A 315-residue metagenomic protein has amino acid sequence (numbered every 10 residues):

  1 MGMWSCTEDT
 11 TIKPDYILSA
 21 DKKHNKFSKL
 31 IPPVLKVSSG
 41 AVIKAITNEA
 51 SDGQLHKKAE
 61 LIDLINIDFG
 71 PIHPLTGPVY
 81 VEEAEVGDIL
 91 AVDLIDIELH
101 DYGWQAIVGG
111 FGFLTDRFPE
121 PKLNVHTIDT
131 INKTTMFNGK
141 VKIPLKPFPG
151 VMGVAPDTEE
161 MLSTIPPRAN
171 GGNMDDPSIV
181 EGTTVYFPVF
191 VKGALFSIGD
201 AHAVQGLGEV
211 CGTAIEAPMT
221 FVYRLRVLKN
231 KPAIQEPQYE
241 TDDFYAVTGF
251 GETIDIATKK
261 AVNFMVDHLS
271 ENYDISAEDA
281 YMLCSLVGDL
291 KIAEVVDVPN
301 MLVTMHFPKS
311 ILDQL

Functional and structural regions predicted by a protein language model:
M1-I12: Bacterial Sec-dependent signal peptides at the C-terminal "C-region" and cleavage site
Y16-I67: N-terminal, Lys/Arg-enriched amphipathic/low-complexity engagement segments that precede the first folded domain
S19-S28, D68-T76, L162-N170, M265: Short, structured beta-strand/loop micro-motifs enriched in basic residues and often containing a Trp
A45, I89-V92, F187: A generic structural signal for residues embedded in beta-strands
A50-L61, I97-I107, G193-A203, A293-V296: Short, Lys/Arg- and Gly-enriched loop/turn segments at beta-strand edges
D96-E181: Intrinsically disordered, low-complexity linker/loop segments enriched in Gly/Pro and charged/polar residues
L145-N173, P177-I254, V266: Conserved mixed alpha/beta catalytic, RNA-binding, or beta-rich assembly cores of soluble enzyme, regulatory
